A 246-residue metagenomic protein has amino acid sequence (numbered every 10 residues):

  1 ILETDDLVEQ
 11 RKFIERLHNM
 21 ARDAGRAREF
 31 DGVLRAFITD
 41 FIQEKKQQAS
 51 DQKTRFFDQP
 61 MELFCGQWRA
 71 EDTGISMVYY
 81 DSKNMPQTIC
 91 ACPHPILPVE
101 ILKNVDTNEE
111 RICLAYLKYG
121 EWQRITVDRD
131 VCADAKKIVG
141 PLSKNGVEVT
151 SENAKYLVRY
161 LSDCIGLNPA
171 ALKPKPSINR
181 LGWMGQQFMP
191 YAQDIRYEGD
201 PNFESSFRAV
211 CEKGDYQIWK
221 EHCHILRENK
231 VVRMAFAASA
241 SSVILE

Functional and structural regions predicted by a protein language model:
I1-E3: Positively charged, polyanion-binding regions of nucleic-acid-associated proteins
D6-R227: Conserved glycine-centered beta->alpha loop in an early N-terminal alpha/beta scaffold
V231-L245: Contiguous, well-ordered alpha-helical segments that form the cores/surfaces of helical PPI scaffolds
